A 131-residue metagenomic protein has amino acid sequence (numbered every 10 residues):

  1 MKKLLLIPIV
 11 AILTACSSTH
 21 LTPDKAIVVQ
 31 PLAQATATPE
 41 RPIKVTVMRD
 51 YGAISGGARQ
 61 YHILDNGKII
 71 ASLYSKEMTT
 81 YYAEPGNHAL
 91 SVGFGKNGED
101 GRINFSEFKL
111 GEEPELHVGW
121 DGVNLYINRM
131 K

Functional and structural regions predicted by a protein language model:
M1-S17: Sec-dependent bacterial lipoprotein signal peptides
C16-K131: Short loop/turn and low-complexity linker motifs enriched in small/turn-promoting residues
